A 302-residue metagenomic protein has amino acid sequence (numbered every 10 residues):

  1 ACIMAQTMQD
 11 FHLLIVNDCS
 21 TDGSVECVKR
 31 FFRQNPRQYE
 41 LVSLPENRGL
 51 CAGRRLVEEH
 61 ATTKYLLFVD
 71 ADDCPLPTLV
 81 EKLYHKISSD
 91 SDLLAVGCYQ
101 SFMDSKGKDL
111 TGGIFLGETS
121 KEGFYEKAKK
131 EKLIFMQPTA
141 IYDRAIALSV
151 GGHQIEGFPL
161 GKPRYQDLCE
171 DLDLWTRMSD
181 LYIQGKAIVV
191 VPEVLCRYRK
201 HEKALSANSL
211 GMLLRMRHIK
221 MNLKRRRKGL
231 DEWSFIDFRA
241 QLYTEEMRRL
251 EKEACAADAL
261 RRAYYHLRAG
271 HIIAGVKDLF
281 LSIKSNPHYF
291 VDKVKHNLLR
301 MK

Functional and structural regions predicted by a protein language model:
A1-D10: Short, acidic, metal-binding catalytic loop of nucleotide-sugar glycosyltransferases
N17-E26, E46, D70: A conserved acidic beta->alpha catalytic loop
D22-R30, C74, T78: Acidic helix N-cap motif at the loop->helix transition within catalytic regions of sugar-transfer enzymes
L44-A61: Glycine-rich, basic loop-to-helix element that forms the pyrophosphate-binding segment of sugar-nucleotide handling
L66: Short aromatic/hydrophobic "clamp" motif used to bind/position activated sugar donors
T78-T111: Conserved donor NDP-sugar-binding/catalytic core segment of glycosyltransferases
S120-R217: Conserved nucleotide-sugar donor-binding catalytic segment
D180-I188, E193-K302: C-terminal subregions of glycosyltransferases and related glycan-biosynthesis enzymes
